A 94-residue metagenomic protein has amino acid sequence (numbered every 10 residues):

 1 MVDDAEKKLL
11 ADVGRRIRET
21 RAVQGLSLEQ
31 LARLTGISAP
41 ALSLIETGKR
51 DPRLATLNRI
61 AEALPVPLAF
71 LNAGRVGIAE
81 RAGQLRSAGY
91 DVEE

Functional and structural regions predicted by a protein language model:
M1-V23: A short, Lys/Arg-rich alpha-helix, primarily the initiator
V2, N72-E94: Short, charged recognition helix plus adjacent turn of helix-turn-helix-like nucleic-acid-binding domains
R15-L34, R59: Short basic helix-loop element that most often maps to the first helix and adjoining turn of HTH DNA-binding modules
R33, L44, A73: Phosphate-coordinating loops and pocket residues in cytosolic domains that bind phosphorylated ligands
G36, R53-F70: DNA major-groove recognition helix of helix-turn-helix/homeodomain DNA-binding modules
G36-D51: Recognition helix of helix-turn-helix/homeodomain-like DNA-binding domains that insert into the DNA major groove
